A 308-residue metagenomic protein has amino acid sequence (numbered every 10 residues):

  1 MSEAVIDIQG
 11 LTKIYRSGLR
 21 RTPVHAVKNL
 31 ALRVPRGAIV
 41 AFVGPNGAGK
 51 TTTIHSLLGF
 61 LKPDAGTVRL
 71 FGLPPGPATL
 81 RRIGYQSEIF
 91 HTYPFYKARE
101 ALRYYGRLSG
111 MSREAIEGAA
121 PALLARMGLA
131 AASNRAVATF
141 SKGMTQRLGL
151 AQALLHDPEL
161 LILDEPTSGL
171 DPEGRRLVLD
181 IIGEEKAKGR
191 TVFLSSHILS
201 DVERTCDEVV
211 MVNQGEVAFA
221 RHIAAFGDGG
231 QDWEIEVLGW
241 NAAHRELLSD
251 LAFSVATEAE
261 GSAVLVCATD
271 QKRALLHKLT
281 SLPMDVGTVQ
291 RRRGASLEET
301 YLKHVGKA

Functional and structural regions predicted by a protein language model:
E3, T269-A308: C-terminal coupling/interaction segments
E3-I6, K13-N213, F219: ABC transporter nucleotide-binding domains
S17, R36, A131, G239 (+3 more regions): Non-catalytic surface loops within mature trypsin-like serine protease
P75, R147, D201, W240-H244 (+2 more regions): Short phosphate-engaging motifs
G128, F253-A256, D285-Q290: A short linear hydrophobic-aromatic micro-motif
L179-C267: ABC transporter nucleotide-binding domain
